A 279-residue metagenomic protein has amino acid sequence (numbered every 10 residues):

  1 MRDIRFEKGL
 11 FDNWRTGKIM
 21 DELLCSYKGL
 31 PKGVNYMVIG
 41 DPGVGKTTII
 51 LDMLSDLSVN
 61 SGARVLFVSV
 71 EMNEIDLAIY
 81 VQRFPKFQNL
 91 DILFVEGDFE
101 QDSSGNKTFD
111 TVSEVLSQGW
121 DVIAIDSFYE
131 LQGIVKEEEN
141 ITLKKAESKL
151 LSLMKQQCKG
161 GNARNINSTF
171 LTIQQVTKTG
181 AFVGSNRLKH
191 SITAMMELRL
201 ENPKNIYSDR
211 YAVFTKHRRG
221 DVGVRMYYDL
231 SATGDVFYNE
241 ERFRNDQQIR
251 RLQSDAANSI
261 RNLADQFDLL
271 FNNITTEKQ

Functional and structural regions predicted by a protein language model:
M1-L24: N-terminal pre-Walker A segment at the start of P-loop NTPase domains
C25-G33: Phosphate-binding P-loop
K32-D110: Conserved P-loop
G33-V34, W120, I192: Short, well-ordered alpha-helix to beta-strand connector turns
M37-I39, K155-N258: Phosphate-binding/switch region of NTP-binding enzymes
F67-S69, L93-E96, D126, L171-Q175 (+1 more regions): Conserved beta-strand segments of the P-loop GTPase G domain that flank and frequently precede/overlap
G97-I166: Phosphate-binding/switch loop-helix module in NTP-utilizing enzymes
A264-Q279: Long, low-complexity, intrinsically disordered segments
